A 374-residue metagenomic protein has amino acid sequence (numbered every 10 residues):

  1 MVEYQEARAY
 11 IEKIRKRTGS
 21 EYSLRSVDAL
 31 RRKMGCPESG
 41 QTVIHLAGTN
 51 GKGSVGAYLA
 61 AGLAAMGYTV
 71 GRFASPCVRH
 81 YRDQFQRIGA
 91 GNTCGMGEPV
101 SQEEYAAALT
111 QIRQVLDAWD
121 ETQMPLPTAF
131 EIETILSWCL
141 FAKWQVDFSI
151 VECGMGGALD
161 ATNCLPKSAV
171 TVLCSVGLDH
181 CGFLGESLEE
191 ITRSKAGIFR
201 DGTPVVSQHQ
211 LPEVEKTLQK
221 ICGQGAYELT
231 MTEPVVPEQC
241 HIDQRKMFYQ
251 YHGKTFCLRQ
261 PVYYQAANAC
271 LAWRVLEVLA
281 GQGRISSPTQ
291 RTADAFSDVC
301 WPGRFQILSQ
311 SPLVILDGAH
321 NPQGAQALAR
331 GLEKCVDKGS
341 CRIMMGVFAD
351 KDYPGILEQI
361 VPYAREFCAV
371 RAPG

Functional and structural regions predicted by a protein language model:
M1-G48, S54-Y68, F73-A74, T93 (+1 more regions): Short functional linear segments
R31-R32, P37-S39, A65-P166, G182-L184 (+1 more regions): ATP-dependent carboxylate-amine ligase catalytic core
H45-A47, F73-A74, V151-G154, M344-G346 (+1 more regions): Short beta-strand segments
L59, L63, T134-F141, L271-L279 (+1 more regions): Buried hydrophobic packing segments
G71, P204-V206, R342-M344, E366-C368: A structural signal for isolated positions on well-ordered beta-strands in alpha/beta enzyme cores
W119-T122, Q145-C153, S168-F256, A269-Q290: Acidic, Mg2+-coordinating active-site environments of NTP-dependent enzymes
F148-V151, L159-V172, V176-H180, E190 (+1 more regions): Nucleotide phosphate-binding/pyrophosphate-handling subdomain across enzymes that bind or process nucleotide phosphates
L211-T230, D243-K246, L313-I315, P322 (+1 more regions): C-terminal helical cap/extension that packs against the catalytic core of soluble nucleotide-cofactor enzymes
